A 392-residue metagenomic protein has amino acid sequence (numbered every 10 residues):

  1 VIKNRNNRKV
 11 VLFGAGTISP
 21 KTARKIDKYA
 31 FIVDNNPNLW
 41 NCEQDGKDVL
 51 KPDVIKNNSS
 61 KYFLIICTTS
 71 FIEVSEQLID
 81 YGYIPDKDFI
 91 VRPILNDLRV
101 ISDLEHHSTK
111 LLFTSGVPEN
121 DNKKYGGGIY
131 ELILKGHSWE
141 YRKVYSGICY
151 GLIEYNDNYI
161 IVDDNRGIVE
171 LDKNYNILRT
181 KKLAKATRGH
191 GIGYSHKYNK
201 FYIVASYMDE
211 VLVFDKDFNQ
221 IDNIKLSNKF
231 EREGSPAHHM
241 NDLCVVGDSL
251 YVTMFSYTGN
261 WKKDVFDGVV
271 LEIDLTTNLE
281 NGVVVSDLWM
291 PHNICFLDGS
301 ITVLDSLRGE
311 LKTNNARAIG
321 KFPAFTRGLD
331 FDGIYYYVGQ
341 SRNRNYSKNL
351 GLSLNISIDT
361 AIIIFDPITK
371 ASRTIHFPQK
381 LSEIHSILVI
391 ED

Functional and structural regions predicted by a protein language model:
V1-D103: Hydrophobic, well-ordered beta-alpha structural blocks that scaffold small-molecule cofactor pockets
C67, L112-K124, I161-N165, I203-M208 (+5 more regions): Conserved beta-strand positions in repeat-built beta-propeller and related beta-rich domains
D97-D103, S146-N156, A186-Y194, S235-D242 (+3 more regions): Repeated scaffold domains used in trafficking and secretory/extracellular systems, primarily beta-propellers
S108-K110, N156-N158, K197-N199, G247-S249 (+2 more regions): Short coil/turn segments that connect the beta-strands within blades of beta-propeller domains
G126-L134, V265-L275, L352-T369: Beta-propeller blade signature
Y141-G147, T180-K185, I224-P236, V283-W289 (+2 more regions): Surface loop/turn motifs at the tips and blade-to-blade linkers of beta-strand repeat domains
L178-H196, I203-D242: Asp-box/WD-like beta-propeller blade repeats and closely related beta-sheet repeat scaffolds
L288-T313, R317-I363: Loop/turn-rich, solvent-exposed surfaces of beta-rich toroidal or solenoidal domains
